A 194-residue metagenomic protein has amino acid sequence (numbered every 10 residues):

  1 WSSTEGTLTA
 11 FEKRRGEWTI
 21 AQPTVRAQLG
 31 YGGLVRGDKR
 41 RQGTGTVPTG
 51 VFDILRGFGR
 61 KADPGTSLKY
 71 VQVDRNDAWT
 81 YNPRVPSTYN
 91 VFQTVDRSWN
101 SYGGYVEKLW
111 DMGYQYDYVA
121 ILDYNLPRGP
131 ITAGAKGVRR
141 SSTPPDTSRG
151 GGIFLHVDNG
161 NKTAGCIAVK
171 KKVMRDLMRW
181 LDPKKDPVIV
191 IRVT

Functional and structural regions predicted by a protein language model:
W1-T163, M174-T194: Cell wall/extracellular polymer interaction/catalysis modules
T163-V169: Active-site nucleophilic cysteine motif
